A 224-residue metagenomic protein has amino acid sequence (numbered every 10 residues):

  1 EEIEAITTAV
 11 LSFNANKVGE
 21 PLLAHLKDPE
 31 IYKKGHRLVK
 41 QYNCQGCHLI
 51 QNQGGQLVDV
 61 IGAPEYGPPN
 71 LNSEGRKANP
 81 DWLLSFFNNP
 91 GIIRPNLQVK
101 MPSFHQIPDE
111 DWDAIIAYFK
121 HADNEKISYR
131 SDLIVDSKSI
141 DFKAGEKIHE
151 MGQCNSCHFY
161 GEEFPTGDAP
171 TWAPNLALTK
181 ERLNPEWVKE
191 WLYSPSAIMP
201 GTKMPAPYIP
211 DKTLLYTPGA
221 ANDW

Functional and structural regions predicted by a protein language model:
E1-G19, G55-D123, P165-W224: Extracytoplasmic electron-transfer domains, predominantly the class I c-type cytochrome c fold
A15-L22, P29, G35: Extended recognition patches within non-cytosolic domains
L23-A24, K126-I134: Long, charged amphipathic helices and adjacent flexible linkers at domain junctions
H25, M101, F142: Ferredoxin-like iron-sulfur electron-transfer modules
L26, G62-A63, D136: Residue-level "hotspot" positions that anchor or transmit function at local structural transition points
D28-Q51, S137-E162, D223-W224: Sequence/structural segment immediately N-terminal to covalent heme-attachment motifs in c-type and related
